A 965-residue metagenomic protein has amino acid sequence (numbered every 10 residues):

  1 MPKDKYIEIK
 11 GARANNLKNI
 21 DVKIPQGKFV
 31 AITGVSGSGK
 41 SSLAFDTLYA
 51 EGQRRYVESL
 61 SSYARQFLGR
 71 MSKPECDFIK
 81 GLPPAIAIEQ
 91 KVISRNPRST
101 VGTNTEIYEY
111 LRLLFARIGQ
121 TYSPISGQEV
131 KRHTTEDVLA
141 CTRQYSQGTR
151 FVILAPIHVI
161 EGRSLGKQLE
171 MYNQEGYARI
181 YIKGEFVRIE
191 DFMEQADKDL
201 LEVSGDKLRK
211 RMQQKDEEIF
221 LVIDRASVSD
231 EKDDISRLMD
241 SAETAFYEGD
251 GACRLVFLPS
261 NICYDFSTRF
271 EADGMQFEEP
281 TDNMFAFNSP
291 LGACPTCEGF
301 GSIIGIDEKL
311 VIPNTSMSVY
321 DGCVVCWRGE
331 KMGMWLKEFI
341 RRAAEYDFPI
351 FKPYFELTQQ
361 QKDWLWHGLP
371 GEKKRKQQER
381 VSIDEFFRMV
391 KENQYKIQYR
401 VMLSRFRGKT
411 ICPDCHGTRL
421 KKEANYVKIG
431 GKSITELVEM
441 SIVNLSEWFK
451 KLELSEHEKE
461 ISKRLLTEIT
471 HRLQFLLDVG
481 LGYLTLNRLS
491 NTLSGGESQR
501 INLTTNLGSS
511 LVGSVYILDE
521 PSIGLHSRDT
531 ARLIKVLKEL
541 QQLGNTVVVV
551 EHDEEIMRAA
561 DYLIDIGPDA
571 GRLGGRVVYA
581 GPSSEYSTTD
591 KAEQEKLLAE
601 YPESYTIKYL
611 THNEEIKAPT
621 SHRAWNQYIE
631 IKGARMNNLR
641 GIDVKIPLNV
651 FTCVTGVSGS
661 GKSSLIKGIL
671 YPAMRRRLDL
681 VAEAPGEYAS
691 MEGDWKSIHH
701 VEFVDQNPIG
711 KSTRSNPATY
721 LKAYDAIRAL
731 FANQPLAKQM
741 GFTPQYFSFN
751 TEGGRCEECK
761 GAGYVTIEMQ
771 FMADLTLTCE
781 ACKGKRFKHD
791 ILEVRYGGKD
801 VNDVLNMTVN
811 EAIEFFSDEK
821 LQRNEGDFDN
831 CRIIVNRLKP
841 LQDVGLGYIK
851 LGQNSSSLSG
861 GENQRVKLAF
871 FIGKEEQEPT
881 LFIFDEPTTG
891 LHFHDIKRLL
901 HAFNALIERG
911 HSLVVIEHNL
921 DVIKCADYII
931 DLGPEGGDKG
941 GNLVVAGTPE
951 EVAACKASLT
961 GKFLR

Functional and structural regions predicted by a protein language model:
M1-R965: Conserved phosphate-binding elements of NTP-dependent enzyme cores
